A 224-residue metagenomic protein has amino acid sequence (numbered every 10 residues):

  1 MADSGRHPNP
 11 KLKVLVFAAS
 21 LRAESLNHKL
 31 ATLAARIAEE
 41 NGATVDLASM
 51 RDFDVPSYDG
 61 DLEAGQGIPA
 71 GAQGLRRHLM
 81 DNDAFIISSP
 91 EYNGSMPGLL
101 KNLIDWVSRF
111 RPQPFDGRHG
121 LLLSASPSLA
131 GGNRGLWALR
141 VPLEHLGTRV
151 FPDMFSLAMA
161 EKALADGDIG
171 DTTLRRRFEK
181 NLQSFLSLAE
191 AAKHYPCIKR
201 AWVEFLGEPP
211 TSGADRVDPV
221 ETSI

Functional and structural regions predicted by a protein language model:
A2-P10, V150-I224: Glycine-rich phosphate/pyrophosphate-binding loop and the adjoining helix
G5-N41: N-terminal beta1-alpha1 ligand-phosphate binding loop
N41-D46, T148: A generic structural motif
M50-G67, A163-D166: N-terminal beta-loop-helix "entrance" segment that forms/cooperates in small-molecule cofactor or anionic ligand
G67-L146: Helix-loop-strand module that forms the ligand-binding subsite of alpha/beta enzymes
